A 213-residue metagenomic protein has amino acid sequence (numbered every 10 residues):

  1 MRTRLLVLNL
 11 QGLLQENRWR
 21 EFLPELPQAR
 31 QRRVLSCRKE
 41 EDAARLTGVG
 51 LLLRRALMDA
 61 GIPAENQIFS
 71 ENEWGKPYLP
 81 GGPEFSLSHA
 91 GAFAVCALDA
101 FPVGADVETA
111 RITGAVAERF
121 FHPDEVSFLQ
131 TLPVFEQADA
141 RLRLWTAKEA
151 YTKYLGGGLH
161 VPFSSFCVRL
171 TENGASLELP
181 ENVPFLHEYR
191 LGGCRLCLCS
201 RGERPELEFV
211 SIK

Functional and structural regions predicted by a protein language model:
M1-K213: Core catalytic alpha/beta fold that binds nucleotide/phospho-ligands
